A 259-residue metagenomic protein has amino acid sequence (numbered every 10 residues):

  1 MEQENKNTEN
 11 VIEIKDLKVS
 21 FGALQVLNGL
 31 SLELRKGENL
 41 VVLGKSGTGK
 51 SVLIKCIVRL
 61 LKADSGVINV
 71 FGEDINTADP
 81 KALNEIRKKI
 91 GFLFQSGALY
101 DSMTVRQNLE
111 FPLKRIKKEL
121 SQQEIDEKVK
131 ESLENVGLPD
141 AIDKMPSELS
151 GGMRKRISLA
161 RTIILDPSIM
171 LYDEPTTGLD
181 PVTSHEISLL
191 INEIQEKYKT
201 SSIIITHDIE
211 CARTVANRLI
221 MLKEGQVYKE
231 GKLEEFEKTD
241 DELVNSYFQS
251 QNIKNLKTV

Functional and structural regions predicted by a protein language model:
V58: Helix-to-loop junction immediately C-terminal to a conserved catalytic motif
D74, Q122-D140: Conserved ABC ATPase "signature" region
M145-L149, M153: Conserved ABC ATPase signature
I164-S168: A short, proline-enriched helix->beta-strand linker immediately N-terminal to the Walker B motif in ABC-type P-loop
M170-D173: Catalytic Walker B motif of ABC-type/P-loop ATPase nucleotide-binding domains
P181-T183: Helix N-cap at the start of a conserved alpha-helix in ABC-type nucleotide-binding domains
